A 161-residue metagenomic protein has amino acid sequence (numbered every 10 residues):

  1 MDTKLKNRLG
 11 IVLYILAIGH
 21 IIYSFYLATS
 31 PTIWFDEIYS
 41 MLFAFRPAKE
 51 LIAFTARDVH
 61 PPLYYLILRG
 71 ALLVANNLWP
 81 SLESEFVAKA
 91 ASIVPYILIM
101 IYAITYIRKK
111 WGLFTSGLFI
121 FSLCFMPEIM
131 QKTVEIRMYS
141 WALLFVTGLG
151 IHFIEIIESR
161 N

Functional and structural regions predicted by a protein language model:
M1-R8, K109-K110, F153-N161: Membrane-interface junctions at the ends of membrane-embedded or membrane-associated helices
K6-E37, P47: Transmembrane signal-anchor helices characteristic of membrane glycosylation enzymes that use polyprenol
N7-R8, Y14, L82, A103-F125: Transmembrane-helix signature of polytopic, membrane-embedded enzymes that assemble or transfer cell-envelope glycans
Y14, I18, A90-K110, G148: Transmembrane-helix motifs of polytopic, lipid-linked glycan transferases
S24-T29, E85, K89, I120-L143: Aromatic- and kink-enriched transmembrane "portal" helix at the membrane-lumen/periplasm boundary that abuts
T32-L78: Extracytosolic helix-loop segments that constitute the early lumenal/periplasmic catalytic or substrate-binding loops
K49, G70, Y102, F121 (+1 more regions): Specific aromatic-rich, kink-prone transmembrane helix
P62, N77-I101: Loop-to-helix entry region of an early transmembrane alpha helix in multi-pass inner-membrane enzymes
